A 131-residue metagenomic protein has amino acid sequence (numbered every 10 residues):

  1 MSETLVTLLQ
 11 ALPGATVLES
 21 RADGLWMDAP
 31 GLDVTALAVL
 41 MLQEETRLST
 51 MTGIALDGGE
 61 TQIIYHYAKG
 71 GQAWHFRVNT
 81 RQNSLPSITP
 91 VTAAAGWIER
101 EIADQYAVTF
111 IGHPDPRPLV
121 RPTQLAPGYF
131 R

Functional and structural regions predicted by a protein language model:
M1-R131: Terminal low-complexity/charged segments
